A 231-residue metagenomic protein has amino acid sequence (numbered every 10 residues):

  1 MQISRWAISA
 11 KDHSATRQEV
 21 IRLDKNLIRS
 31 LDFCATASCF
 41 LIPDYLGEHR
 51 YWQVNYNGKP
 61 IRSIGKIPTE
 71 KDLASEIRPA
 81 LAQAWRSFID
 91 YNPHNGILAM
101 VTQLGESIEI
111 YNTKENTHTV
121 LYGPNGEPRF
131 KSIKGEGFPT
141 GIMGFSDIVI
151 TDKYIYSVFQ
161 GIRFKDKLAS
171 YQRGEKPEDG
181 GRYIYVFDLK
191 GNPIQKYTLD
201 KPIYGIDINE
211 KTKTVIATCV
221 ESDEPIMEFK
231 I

Functional and structural regions predicted by a protein language model:
M1-P43: Asp-box/WD-like beta-propeller blade repeats and closely related beta-sheet repeat scaffolds
R5-A10, W52-N57, N112, Y171-N192 (+1 more regions): Beta-propeller blade signature
T16-N26, G58-A84, K114-T140, D200-K201: Surface-exposed loop and turn segments in beta-propeller and other repeat-based domains that flank or scaffold
R29-A37, P79-G96, V101, T140-T151 (+1 more regions): Structural signature of eukaryotic scaffold interfaces centered on beta-propeller domains
N125-G137, Y183, L189-E210: Conserved blade-ending motifs and adjacent loop-strand segments that build the rim/top face of beta-propeller domains
S157-D179, P225-F229: Short, conserved, GDST-rich strand-edge loop motifs in beta-rich repeat architectures
N209, K213-I231: Blade-level signature of beta-propeller repeat domains, shared across WD40, Kelch, NHL, RCC1 and BNR/Asp-box propellers
